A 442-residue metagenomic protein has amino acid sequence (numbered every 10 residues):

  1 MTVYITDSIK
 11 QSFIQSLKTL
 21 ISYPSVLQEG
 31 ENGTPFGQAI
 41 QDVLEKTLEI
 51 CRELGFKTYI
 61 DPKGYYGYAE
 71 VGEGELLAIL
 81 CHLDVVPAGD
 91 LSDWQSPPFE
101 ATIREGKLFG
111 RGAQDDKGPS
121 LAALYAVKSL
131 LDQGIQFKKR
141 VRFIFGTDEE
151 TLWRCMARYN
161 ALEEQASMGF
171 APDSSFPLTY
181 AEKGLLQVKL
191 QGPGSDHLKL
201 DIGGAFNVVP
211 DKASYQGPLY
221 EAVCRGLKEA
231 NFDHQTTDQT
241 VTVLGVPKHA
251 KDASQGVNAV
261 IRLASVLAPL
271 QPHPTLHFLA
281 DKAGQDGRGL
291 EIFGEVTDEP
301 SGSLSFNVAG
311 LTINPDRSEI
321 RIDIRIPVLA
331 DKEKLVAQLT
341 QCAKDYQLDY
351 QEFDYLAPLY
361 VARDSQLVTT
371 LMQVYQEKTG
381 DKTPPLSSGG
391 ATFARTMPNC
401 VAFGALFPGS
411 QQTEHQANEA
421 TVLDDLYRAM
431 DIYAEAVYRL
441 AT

Functional and structural regions predicted by a protein language model:
T2-F109, F137: Acidic/His- and Gly-rich active-site-bordering loop/insert found across diverse amide/peptide-bond hydrolases
S8-S12, S16-Y23, K46-L54, Y125 (+7 more regions): Generic non-transmembrane alpha-helical segments
T58-P62, H234-T236, V308, P385-L386: Short beta-strand
G64, C81-L83, E105, A113 (+5 more regions): Fold-independent oxyanion-binding glycine-rich loops and adjacent beta-strand/coil segments at enzyme active sites
L76-F145, T151, Q416-R428: Active-site metal-coordination/substrate-binding segment of hydrolases, especially metallo-dependent peptidases
E150, M156-P327: Midchain, well-structured core segments that form catalytic/ion-binding scaffolds
K251-N307, T312-P315, R321, R325-A330 (+2 more regions): An extended, acidic, His-containing surface patch that forms the Zn2+-binding/catalytic region of metallohydrolases
